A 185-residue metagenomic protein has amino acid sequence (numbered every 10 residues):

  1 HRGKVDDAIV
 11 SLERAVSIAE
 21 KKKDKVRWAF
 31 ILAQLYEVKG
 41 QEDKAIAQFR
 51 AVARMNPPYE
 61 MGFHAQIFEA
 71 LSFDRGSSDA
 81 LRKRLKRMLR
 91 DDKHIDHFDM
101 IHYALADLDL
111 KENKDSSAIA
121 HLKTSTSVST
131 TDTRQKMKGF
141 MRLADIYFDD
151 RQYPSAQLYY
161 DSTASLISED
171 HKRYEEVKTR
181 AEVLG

Functional and structural regions predicted by a protein language model:
H1-G185: Acidic, polar-rich low-complexity tracts and alpha-helical solenoid repeat scaffolds
